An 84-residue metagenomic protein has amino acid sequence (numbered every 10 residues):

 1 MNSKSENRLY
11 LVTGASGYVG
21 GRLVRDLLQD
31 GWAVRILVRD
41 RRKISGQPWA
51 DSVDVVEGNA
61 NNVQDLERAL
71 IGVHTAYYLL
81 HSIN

Functional and structural regions predicted by a protein language model:
N2-W32: N-terminal Rossmann NAD(P)H-binding glycine-rich loop of SDR-like oxidoreductase domains
Y10, G17, R39-R42, W49: N-proximal short alpha-helices
W32-R39: Conserved glycine-rich Rossmann-like NAD(P)H-binding loop of the short-chain dehydrogenase/reductase
R42-N84: NAD(P)H-binding glycine-rich loop region in Rossmannoid oxidoreductase-like domains and their noncatalytic homologs
